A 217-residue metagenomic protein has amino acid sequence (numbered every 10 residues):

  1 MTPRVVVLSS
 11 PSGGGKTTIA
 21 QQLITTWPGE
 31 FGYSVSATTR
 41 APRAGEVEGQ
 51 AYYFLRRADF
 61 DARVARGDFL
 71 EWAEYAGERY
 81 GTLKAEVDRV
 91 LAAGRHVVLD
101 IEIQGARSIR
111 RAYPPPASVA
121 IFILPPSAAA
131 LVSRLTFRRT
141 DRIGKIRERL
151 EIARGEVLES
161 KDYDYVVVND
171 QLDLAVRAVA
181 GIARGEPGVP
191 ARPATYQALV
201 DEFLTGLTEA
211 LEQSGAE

Functional and structural regions predicted by a protein language model:
T2-V6: Pre-Walker A (Motif I) flank of P-loop NTPase domains
S9-P11: P-loop (Walker A) phosphate-binding loop of NTP-binding proteins
G14: ATP-binding Walker
T17: Walker A/P-loop
A20-Q21: The feature captures the helix immediately C-terminal to the Walker
P28-P42: Short beta-strand-centered segment that lines the nucleotide-binding/catalytic pocket of NTP-utilizing
A58-D68, T82-R139, V157: ATP-dependent NMP and nucleoside kinases share a basic, alpha-helical "lid"
T140, G155-E217: NTP-dependent small-molecule kinase module
